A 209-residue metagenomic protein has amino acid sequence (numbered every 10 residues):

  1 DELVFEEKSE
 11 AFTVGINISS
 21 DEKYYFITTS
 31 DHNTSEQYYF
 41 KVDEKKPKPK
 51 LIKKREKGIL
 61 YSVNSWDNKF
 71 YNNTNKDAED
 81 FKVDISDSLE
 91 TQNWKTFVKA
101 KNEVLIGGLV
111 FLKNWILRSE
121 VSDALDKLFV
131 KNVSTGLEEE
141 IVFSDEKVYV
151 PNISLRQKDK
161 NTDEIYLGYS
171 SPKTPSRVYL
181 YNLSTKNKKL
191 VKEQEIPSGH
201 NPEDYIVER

Functional and structural regions predicted by a protein language model:
D1-E10, D31: Contiguous mid-protein beta-loop-alpha structural module that forms a pocket-lining wall or clamp of enzyme active
T13-K41, K46-S65, G107-G108, L128-K131 (+1 more regions): Non-catalytic accessory segments flanking enzyme active sites
Y25, F70-N72, I116, I165: Hydrophobic beta-strand positions that form the internal "hydrophobic ladder" of WD40/Gbeta-like beta-propeller blades
N72-K76, G108-D123: C-terminal substrate/ligand-recognition segments
Q92-L112: Generic long, charged, amphipathic alpha-helical segments
